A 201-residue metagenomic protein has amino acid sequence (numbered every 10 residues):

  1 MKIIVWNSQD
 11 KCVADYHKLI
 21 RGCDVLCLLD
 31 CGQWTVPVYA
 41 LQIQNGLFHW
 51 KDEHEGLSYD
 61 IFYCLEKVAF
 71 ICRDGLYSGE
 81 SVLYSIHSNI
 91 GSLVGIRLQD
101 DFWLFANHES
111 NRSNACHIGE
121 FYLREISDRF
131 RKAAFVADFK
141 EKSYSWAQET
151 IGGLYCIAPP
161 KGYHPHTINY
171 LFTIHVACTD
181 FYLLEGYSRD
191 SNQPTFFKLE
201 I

Functional and structural regions predicted by a protein language model:
M1-I20, V25, D60, L65-I201: Active-site regions of metal-assisted phosphoester/phosphodiester hydrolases, unifying DNase/endonuclease modules
D15-Y16, C31-K51, S143-E149, H164: Metal-dependent catalytic neighborhoods of phosphoester/phosphodiester hydrolases
L28: Active-site nucleophile-adjacent alpha helix/oxyanion-hole segment immediately C-terminal to the catalytic cysteine
N45-E66: Short hydrophobic interaction/assembly module
